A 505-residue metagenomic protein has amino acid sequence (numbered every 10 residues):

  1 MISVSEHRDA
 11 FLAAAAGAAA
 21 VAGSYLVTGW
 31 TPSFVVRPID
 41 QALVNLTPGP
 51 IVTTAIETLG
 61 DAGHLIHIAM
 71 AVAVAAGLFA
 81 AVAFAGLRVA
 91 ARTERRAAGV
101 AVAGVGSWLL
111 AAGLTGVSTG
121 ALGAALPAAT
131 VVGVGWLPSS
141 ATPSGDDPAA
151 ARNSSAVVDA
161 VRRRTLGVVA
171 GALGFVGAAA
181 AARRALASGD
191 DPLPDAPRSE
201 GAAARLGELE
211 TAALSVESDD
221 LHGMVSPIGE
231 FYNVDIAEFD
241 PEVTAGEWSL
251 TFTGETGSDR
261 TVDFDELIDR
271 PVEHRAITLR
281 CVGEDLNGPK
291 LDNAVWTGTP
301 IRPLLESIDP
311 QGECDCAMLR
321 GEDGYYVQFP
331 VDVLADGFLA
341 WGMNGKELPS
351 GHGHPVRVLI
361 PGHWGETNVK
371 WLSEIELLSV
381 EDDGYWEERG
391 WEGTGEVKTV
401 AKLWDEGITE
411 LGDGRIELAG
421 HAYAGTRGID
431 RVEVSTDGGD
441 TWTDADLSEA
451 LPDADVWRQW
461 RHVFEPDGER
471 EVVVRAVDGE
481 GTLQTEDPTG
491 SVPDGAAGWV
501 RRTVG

Functional and structural regions predicted by a protein language model:
M1-R96: Membrane-anchoring hydrophobic segments
V4-R8, T119, S155, D159 (+1 more regions): Juxtamembrane/transmembrane-helix boundary motifs in multi-pass membrane proteins
S24-G29, A111-A112, A179-R184: C-terminal TM-helix exit segments that contain a strictly Trp-centered aromatic cap at the helix terminus
H64-V82, T93-A149: Membrane-embedded alpha-helical segments of integral membrane proteins
S140-D147, A182-P192: Juxtamembrane/interface segments at transmembrane-helix termini
A150-L173: N-terminal secretory signal peptides and thylakoid transit peptides that target proteins across membranes
R164, L173-G177, L193, D467-E469: Extended acidic/polar, glycine-enriched regions that form or flank non-catalytic beta-rich accessory modules
A185-G505: Structured, non-membrane catalytic/scaffold regions adjacent to prosthetic-group chemistry
